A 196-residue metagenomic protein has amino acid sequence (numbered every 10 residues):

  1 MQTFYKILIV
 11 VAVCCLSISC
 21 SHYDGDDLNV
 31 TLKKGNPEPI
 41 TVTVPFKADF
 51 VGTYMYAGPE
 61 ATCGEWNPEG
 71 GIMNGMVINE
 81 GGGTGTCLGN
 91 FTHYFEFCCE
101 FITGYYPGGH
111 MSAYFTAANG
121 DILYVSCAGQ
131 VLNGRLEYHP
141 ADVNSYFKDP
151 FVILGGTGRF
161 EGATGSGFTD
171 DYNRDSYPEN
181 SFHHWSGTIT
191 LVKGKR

Functional and structural regions predicted by a protein language model:
T3-V10: Sec-dependent signal peptide recognition, specifically the positively charged N-region followed immediately by
L16-S19: C-terminal motif of bacterial Sec signal peptides marking the signal peptidase cleavage site
Y23-R196: Beta-strand-enriched cores of mature, soluble protein domains
